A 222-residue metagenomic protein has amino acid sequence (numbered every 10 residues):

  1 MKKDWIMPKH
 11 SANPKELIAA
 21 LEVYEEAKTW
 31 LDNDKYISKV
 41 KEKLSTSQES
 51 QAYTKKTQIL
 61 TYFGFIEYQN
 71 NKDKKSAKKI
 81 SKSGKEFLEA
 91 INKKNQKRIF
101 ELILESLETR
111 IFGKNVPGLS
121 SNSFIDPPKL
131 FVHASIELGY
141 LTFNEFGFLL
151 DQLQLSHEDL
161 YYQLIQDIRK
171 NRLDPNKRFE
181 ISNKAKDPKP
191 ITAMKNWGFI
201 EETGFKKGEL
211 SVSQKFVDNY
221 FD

Functional and structural regions predicted by a protein language model:
M1-D222: Donor-sugar nucleotide-binding helix/loop cap in glycosyltransferases
